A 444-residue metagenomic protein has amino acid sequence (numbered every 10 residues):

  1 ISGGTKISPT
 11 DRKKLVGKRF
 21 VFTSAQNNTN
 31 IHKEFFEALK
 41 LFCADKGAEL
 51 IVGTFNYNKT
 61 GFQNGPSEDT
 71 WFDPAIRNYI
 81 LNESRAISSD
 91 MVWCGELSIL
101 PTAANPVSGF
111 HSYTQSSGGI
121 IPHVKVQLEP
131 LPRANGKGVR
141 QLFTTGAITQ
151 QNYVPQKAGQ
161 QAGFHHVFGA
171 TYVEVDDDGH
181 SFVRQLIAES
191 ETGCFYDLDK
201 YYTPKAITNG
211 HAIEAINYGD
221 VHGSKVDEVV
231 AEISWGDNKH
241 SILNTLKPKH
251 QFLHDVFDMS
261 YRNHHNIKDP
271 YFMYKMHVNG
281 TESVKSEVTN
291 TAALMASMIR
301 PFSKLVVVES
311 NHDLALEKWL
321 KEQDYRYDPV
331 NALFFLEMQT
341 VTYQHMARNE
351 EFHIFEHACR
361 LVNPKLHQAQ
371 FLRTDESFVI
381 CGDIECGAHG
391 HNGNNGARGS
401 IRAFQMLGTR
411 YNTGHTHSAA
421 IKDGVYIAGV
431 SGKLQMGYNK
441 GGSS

Functional and structural regions predicted by a protein language model:
I1-A86, P106, E228-F352: Core catalytic region of metal-dependent phosphoesterases/phosphodiesterases, especially metallo-beta-lactamase-like
G4-P9, S67-F110, K200-P204, H367-F378: A short, well-structured beta->alpha microelement
L50-T54, I120-I121, L142-T144, F182-Q185 (+6 more regions): A structural signal for short, well-ordered beta-strand segments and their strand-loop junctions that often border
D90, L198-E232: Mobile, glycine- and charge-enriched loop segments and immediately flanking short secondary-structure elements within
D90-H180, L253, C381-S444: Conserved beta-sheet core of the metallophosphoesterase superfamily
D177-H211: A short C-terminal boundary segment appended to hydrolase-like catalytic domains
Y218-V221, W235, N394-A397: Short, flexible loop motifs at catalytic/binding sites
Y343-I384: Metallo-beta-lactamase
